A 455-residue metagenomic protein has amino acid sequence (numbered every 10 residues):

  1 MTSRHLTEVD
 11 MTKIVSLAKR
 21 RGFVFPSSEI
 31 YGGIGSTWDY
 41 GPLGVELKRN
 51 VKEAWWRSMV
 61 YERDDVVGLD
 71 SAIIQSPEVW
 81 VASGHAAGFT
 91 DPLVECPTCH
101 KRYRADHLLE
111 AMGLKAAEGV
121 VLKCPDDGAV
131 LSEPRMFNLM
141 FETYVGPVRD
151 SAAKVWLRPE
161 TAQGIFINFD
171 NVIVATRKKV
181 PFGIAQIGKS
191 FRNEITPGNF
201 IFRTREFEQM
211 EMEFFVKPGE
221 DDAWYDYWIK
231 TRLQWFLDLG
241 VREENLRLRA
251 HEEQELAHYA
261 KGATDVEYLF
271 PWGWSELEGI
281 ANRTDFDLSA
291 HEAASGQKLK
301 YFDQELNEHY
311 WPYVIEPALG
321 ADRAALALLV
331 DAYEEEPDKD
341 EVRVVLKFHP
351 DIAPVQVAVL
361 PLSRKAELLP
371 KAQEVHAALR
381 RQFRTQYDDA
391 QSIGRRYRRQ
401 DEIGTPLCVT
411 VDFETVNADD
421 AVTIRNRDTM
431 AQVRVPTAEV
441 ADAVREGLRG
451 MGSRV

Functional and structural regions predicted by a protein language model:
M1-V455: NTP/phosphate- and nucleic-acid-binding module
